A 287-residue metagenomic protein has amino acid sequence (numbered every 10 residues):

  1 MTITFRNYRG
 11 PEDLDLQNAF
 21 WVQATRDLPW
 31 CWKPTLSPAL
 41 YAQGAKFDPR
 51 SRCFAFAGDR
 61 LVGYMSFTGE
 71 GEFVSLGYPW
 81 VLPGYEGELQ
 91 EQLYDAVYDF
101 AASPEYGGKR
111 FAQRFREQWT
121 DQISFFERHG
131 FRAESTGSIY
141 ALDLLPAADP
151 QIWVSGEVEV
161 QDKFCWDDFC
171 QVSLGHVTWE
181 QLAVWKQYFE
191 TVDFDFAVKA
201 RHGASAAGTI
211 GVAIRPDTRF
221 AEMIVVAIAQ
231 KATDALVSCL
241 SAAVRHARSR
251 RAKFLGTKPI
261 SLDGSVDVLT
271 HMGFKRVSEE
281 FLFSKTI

Functional and structural regions predicted by a protein language model:
M1-L36, G137, A147-Q181: Short amphipathic alpha-helix that is part of the acyltransferase structural core
P11, T25-D95, A101, H202-T233: Conserved donor-binding loop and adjoining core beta-sheet/short helix segment in diverse acyl/aminoacyl transferases
G71-F73, R110, G137, T218-F220 (+1 more regions): A generic structural signal for beta-strand entry/edge sites
V74, G107-Q113, A221-I224, R251-K258: Hydrophobic beta-strand segments of well-ordered beta-sheets in folded domains
P83-E86, Y94-A101, G107-F115, W119-E127: Membrane-interface helix-loop-helix junctions at boundaries between adjacent transmembrane segments
Q92-K109, S238-K253: Conserved acyl-CoA
R114-Q151, A242, R250-I287: Active-site/acyl-donor-binding loops of N-acyltransferases
G175-H246, K253: Intrinsically disordered, low-complexity segments enriched in Gly and acidic/Ser/Thr residues that form flexible
